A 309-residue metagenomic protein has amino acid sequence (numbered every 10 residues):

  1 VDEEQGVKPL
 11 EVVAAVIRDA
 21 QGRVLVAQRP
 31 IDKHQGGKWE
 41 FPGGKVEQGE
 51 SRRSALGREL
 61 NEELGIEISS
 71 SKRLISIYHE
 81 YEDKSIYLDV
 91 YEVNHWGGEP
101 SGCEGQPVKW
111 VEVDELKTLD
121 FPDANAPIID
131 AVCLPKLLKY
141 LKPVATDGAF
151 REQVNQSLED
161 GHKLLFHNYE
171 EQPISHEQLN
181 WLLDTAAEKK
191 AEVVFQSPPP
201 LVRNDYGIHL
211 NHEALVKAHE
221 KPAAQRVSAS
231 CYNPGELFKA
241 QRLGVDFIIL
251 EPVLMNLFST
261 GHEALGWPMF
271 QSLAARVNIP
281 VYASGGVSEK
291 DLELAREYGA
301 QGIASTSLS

Functional and structural regions predicted by a protein language model:
D2-V24, S76: Conserved N-terminal beta-strand and adjoining loop/helix that marks the start of the Nudix/MutT-like hydrolase domain
R23-E63, V194: Conserved Nudix-box catalytic region and its N-terminal flanking loop in Nudix hydrolases and closely related
K38, S101-Q153, D160-H162: Nudix hydrolase/Nudix homology domain
I77-E99, K109: Active-site-adjacent beta-strand/loop module that shapes the phosphate/pyrophosphate-binding cleft
Q178-F195, K221-N233, G261-A283: Alpha-helix-loop-beta-strand connector modules within alpha/beta enzyme cores
V193-I208, Y232-G244, R276-A283, V287-T306: Catalytic cores of alpha/beta
N204-A214, R226-A275: Glycine/Thr-rich beta-alpha phosphate-binding loop at enzyme active sites
H212-E220, F247-G261, V287-S309: Glycine-rich phosphate-binding active-site loops on the catalytic face of alpha/beta enzymes
